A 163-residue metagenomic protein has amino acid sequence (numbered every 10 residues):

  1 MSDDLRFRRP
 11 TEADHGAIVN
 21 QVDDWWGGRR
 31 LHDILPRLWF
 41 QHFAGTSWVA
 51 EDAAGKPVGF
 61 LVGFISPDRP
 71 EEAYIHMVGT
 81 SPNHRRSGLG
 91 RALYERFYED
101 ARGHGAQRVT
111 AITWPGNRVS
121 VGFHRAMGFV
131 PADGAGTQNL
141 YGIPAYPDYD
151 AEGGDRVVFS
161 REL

Functional and structural regions predicted by a protein language model:
M1-A13, V157, L163: Conserved N-terminal entry element of GNAT/NAT acetyltransferase domains
R9-N83, Y94-R96, D100, E162: Acetyl-CoA-dependent GNAT
P70, R118, N139-Y141: Generic structural signal for helix capping and beta-alpha/helix-loop junctions
S81-N83, S87, P115-G116: Active-site acidic-Proline motif in GNAT/NAT acetyltransferases
L93, N117-S120: Conserved short alpha-helix immediately C-terminal to the canonical SAM/SAH-binding motif I of Rossmann-like
F97, S120, H124: Aromatic/hydrophobic pocket-lining residues that form π-stacking "cages" and hydrophobic walls in ligand
A101-T113: Conserved GNAT acetyl-CoA-binding A-motif
T110-T113, R125, V130-E152, V158: Conserved catalytic-core motifs of GNAT/GCN5-like acyltransferases
